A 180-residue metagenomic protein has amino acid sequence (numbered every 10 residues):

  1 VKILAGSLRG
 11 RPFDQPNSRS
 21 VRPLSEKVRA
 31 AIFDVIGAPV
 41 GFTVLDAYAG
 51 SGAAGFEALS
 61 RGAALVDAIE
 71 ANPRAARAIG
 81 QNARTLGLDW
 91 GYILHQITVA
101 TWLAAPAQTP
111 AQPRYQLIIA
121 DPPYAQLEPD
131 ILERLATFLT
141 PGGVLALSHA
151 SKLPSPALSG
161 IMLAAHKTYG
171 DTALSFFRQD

Functional and structural regions predicted by a protein language model:
V1-D180: Class I S-adenosyl-L-methionine-dependent methyltransferase catalytic core
